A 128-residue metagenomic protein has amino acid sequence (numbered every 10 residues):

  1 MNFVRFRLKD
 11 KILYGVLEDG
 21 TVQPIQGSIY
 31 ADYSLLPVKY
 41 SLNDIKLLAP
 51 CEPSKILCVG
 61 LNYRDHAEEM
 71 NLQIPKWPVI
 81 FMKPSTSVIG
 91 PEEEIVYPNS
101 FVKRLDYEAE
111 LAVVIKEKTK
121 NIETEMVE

Functional and structural regions predicted by a protein language model:
M1-P78: N-terminal non-catalytic cap/leader segment that marks the start of a structured domain
P53-I56, L61-E128: Glycine-enriched loop-and-adjacent helix/strand subsegments that border the catalytic/binding cleft of enzyme cores
